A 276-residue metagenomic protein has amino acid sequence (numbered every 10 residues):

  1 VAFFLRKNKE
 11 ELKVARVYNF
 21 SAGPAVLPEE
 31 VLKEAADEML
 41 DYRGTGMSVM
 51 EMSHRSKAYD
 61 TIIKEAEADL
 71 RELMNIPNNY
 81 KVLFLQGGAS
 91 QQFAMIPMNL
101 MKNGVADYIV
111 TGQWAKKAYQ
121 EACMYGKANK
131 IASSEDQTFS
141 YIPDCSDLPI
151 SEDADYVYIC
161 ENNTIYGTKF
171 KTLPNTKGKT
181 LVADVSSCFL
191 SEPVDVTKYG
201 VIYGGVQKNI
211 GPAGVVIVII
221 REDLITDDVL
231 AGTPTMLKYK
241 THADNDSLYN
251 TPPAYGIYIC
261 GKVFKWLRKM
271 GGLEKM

Functional and structural regions predicted by a protein language model:
V1-K13: Short, Lys/Arg-enriched N-terminal segments with co-localized hydrophobic residues within the first ~10-30 amino acids
R16-E67: A glycine-/small-polar-enriched, mobile loop at the entrance of the PLP active site in fold-type I
G23, A122, S133-F189: Active-site phosphate-binding strand-loop segment of PLP-dependent enzymes
P28, V206-M276: Active-site C-terminal subdomain of aminotransferase-like
G46-Q92, N99, Q113, E121: Conserved N-terminal alpha-helix of the aminotransferase class I/II PLP-enzyme fold
S90-V157: PLP-dependent aminotransferase-like
V182, V196-Q207, V216: Conserved active-site segment immediately N-terminal to the catalytic lysine that forms the internal aldimine
